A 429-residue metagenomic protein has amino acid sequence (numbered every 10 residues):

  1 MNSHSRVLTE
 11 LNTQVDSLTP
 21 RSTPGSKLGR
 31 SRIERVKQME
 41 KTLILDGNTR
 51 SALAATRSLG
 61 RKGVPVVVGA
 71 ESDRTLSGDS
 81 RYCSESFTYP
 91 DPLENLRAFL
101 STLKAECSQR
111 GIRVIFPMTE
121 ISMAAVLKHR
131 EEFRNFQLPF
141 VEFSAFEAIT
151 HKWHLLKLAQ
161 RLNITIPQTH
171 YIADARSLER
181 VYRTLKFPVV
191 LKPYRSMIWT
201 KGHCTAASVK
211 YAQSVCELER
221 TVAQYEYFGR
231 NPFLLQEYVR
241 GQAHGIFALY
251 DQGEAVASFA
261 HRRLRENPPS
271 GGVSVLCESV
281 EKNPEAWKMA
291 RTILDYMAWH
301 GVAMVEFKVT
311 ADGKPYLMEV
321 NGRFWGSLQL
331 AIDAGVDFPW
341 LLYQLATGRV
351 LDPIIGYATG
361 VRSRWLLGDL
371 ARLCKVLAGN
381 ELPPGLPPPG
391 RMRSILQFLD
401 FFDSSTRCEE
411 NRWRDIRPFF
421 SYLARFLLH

Functional and structural regions predicted by a protein language model:
M1-Q14, K27-L28, R32-E142, R176-R180 (+2 more regions): ATP-binding N-terminal substructure of ATP-dependent carboxylate-amine bond-forming enzymes
V15-G25: N-terminal basic, low-structured, amphipathic or hydrophobic segments
F146-F233, Q252-E254, P284: Active-site nucleotide/adenylate-binding loops and adjacent lid/helix of ATP-dependent enzymes
R176, A212-P269, E278-R291, K308-Y316: Phosphate-binding site of ATP-dependent enzymes
L234-L235, H300-M304, D352-A358: Flexible, glycine/charged-enriched surface loops at secondary-structure junctions
R265-P268, N321-G335: Glycine-rich phosphate/pyrophosphate-binding beta-alpha loops
D295-Q329: Conserved metal-phosphate-binding beta-hairpin within the catalytic cores of diverse ATP-dependent phosphoryl-transfer
Q344-H429: Peripheral (often C-terminal) accessory segments that flank ATP-dependent C-N-forming ligase machineries
